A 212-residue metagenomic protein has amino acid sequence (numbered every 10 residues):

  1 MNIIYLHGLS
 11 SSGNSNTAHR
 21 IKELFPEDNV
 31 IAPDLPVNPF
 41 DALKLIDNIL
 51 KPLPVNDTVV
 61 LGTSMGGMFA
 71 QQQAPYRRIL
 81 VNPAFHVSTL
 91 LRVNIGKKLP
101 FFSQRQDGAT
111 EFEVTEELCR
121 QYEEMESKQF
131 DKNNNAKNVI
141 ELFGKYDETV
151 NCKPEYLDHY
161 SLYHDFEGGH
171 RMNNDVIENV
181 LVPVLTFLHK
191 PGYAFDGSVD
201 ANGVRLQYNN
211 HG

Functional and structural regions predicted by a protein language model:
M1-V55, H170: Active-site catalytic motif of lipid deacylating hydrolases and related acyltransferases
N2, D57-V59, R77: Structural motif
Y5-L9, L61, L142-G144: Short hydrophobic segments within beta-strands
V55-V59, K137-I140: Short active-site oxyanion
L61-A70: Gly/Ala-rich beta-loop-alpha elbow adjacent to hydrolase catalytic centers
Q73-A74: Aromatic pocket-lining residues of Rossmann-like dinucleotide-binding sites
R77-I79, P83-V204: The alpha/beta-hydrolase serine catalytic core
H211-G212: Ankyrin repeat (ANK) tandem alpha-helical domains that serve as protein-protein interaction scaffolds, prominent
